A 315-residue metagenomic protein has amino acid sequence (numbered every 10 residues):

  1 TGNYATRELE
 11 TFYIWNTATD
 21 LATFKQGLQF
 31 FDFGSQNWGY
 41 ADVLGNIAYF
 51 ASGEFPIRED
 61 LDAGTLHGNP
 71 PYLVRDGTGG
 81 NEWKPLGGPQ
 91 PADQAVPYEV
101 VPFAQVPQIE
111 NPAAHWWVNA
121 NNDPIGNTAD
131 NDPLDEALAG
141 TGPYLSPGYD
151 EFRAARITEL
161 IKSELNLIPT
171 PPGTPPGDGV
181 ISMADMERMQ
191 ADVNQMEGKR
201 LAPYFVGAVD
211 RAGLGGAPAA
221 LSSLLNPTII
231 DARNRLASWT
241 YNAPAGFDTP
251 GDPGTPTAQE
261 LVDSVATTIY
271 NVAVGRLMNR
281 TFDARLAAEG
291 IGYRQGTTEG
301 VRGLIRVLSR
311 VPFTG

Functional and structural regions predicted by a protein language model:
T1, A22-K25, V100-V101: Short secondary-structure boundary micro-motifs
T1-R7: Conserved, charged catalytic cores of large soluble enzymes
E10-Q36, V43, L134-Y204: Proteins synthesized as precursors that undergo proteolytic processing into mature forms
F30-L167, S238, A243, A266-A287: Hydrophobic alpha-helical segments
V43-I47, G53-L61, L66-Y72, W117 (+1 more regions): Acidic, low-complexity N-terminal propeptides/linkers enriched in Ser/Thr/Asp/Gly that mediate export, maturation
